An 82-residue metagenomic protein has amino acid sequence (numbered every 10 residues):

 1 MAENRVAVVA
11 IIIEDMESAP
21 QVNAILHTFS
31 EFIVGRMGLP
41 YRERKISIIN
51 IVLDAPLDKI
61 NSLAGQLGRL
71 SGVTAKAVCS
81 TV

Functional and structural regions predicted by a protein language model:
M1-V82: Long, contiguous binding/interaction regions
